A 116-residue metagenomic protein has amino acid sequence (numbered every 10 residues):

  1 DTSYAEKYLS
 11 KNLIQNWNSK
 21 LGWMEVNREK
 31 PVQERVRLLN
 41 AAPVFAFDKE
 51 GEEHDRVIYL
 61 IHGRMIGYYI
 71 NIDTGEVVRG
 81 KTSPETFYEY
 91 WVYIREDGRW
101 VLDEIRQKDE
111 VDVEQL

Functional and structural regions predicted by a protein language model:
D1-A46: Core segments of small alpha/beta cavity-forming domains
E50-L116: Exposed beta-sheet edge and beta->alpha loop/turn motif
